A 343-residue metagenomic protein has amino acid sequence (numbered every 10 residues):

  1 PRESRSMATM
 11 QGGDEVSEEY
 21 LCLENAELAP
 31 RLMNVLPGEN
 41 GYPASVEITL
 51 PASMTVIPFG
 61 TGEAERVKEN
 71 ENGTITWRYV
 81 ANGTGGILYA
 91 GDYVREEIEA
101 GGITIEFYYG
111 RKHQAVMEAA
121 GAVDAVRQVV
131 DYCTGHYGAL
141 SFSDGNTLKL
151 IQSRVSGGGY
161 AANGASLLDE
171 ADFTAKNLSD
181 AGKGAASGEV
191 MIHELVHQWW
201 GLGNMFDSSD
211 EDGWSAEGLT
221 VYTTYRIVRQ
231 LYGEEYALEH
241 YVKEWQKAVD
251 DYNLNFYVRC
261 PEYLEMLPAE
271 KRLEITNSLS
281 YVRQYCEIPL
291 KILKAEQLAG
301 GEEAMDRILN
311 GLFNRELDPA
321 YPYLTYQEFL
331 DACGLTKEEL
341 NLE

Functional and structural regions predicted by a protein language model:
P1-A90: Extended, low-hydrophobicity, Ser/Thr/Pro/Gly-biased non-transmembrane segments
R2, A52-M54, Y137-S141, Q198-G203 (+10 more regions): A generic secondary-structure signal for well-formed alpha-helical elements
R31-P37, H113-A120, D207-D210, I275-V282 (+1 more regions): Active-site rim elements
G86-G102: Reverse-transcriptase-like RNA-dependent polymerase core
E97-D212, T223: Juxtacatalytic substrate-recognition/specificity segment
A115, E235-A237, L273, S280-E343: Amphipathic alpha-helical substructures
I151-S153, K176, A181-A186, D207 (+2 more regions): Active-site-adjacent structural elements in folded domains
E217-L290, L298, D318-P319: Acidic/His/Gly-enriched intrinsically disordered linker/tail segments that often contain short helix/coil "MoRF-like"
